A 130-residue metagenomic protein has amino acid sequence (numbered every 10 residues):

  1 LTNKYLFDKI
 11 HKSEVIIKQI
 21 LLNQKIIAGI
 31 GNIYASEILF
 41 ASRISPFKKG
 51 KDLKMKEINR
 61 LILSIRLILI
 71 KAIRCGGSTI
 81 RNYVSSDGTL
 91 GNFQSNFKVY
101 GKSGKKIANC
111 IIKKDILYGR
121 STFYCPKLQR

Functional and structural regions predicted by a protein language model:
Y5-R130: Basic, nucleic-acid-binding surfaces and adjacent catalytic neighborhoods in DNA/RNA-processing proteins
